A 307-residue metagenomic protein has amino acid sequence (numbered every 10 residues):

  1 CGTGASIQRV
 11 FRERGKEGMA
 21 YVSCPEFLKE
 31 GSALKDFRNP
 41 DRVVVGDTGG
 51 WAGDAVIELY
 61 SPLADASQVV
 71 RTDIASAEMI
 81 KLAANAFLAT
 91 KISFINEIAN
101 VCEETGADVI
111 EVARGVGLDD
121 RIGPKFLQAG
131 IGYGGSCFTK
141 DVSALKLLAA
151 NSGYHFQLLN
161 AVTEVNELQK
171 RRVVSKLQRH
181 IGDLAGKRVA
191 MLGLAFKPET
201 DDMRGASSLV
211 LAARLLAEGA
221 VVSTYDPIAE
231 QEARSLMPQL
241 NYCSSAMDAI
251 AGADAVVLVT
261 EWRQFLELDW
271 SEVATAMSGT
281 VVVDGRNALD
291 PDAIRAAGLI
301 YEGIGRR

Functional and structural regions predicted by a protein language model:
C1-R307: Structural/interface elements that position substrates and couple domains in central-metabolism enzymes
